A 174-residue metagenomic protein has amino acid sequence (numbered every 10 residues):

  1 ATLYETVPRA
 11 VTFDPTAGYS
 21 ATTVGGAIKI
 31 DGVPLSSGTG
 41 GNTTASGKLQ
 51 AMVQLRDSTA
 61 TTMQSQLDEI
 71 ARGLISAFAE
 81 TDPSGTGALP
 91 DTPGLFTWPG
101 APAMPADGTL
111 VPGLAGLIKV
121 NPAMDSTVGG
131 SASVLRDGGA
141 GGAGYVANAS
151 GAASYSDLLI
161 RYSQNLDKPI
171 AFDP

Functional and structural regions predicted by a protein language model:
A1-P174: S/T-rich, low-complexity, solvent-exposed segments of bacterial secretion/appendage proteins
